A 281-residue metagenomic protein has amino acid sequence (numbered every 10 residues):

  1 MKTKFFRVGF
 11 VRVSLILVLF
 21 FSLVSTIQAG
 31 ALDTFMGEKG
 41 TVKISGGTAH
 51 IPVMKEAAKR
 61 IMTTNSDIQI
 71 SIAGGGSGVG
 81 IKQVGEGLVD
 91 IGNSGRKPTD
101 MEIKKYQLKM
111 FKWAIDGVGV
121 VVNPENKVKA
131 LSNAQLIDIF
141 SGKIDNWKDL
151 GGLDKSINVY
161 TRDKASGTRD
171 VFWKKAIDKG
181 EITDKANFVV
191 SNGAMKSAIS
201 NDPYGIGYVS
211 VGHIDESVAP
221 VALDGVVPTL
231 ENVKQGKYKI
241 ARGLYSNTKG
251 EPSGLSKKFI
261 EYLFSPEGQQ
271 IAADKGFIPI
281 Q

Functional and structural regions predicted by a protein language model:
M1-G9: N-terminal secretory signal peptides that target proteins for export/translocation
V11-S14, N126-V128: N-terminal hydrophobic signal/anchor transmembrane helix of membrane proteins
R12-S25: Bacterial N-terminal signal peptides
A29-Q281: Exported/periplasmic ABC-transporter solute-binding proteins
